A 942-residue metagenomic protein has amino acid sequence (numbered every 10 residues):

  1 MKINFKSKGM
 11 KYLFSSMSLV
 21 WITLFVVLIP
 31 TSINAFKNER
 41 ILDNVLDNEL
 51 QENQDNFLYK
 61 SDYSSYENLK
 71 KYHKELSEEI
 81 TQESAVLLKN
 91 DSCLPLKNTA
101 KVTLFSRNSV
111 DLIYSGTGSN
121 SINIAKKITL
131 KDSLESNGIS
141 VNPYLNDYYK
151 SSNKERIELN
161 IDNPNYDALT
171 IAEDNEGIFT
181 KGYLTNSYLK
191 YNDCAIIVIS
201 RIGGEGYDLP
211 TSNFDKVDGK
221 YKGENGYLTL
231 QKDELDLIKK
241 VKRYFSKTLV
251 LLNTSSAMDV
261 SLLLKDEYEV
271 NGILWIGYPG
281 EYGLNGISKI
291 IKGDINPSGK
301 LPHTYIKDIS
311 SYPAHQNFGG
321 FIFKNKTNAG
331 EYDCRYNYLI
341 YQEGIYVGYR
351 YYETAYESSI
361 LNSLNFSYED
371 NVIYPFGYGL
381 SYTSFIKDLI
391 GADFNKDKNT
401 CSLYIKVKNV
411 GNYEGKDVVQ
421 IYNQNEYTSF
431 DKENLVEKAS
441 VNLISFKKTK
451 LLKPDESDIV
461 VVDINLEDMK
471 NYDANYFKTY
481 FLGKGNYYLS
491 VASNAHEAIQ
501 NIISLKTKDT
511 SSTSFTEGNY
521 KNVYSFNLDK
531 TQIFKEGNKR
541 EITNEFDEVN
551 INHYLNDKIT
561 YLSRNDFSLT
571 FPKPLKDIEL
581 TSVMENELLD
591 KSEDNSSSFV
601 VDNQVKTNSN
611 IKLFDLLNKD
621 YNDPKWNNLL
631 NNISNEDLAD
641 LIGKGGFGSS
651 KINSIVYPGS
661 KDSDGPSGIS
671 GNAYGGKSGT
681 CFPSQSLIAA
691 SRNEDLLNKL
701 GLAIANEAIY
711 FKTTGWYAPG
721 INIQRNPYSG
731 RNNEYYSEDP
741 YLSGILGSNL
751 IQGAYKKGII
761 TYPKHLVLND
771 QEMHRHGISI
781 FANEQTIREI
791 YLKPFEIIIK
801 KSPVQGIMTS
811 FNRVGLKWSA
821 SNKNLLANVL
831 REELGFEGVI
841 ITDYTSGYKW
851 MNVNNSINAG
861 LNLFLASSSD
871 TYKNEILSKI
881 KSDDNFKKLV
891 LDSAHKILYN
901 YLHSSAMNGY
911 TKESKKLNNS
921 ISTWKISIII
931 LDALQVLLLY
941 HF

Functional and structural regions predicted by a protein language model:
M1-D473, F481-V491, A495, G537-F942: Glycoside hydrolase catalytic-domain context in secreted enzymes
L466-G537: Terminal connector regions
